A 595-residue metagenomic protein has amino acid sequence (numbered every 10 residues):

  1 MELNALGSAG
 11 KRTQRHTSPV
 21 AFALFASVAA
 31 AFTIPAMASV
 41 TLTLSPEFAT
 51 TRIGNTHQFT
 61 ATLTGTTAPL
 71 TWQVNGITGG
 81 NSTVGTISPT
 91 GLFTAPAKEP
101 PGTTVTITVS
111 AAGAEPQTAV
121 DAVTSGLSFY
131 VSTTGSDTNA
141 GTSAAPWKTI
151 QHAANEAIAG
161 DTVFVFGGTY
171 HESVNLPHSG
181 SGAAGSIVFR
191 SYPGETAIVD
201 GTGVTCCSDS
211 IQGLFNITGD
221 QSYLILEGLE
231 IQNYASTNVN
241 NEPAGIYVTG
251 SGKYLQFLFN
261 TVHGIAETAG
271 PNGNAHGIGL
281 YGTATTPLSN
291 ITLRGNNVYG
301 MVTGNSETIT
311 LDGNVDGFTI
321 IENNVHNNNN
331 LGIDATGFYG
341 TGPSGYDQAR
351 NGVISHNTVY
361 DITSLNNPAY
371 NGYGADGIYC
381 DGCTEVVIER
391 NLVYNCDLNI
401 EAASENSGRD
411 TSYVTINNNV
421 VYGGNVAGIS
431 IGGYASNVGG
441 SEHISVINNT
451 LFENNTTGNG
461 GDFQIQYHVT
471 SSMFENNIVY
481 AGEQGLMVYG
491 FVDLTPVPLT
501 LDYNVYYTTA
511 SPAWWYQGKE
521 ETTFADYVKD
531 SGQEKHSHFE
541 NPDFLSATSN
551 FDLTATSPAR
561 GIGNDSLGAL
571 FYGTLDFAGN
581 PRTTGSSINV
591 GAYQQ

Functional and structural regions predicted by a protein language model:
A38-S39, T43, V123-H152, T169 (+2 more regions): Right-handed parallel beta-helix/beta-solenoid
N55, T62, T133-H171, N175 (+5 more regions): Acidic Gly/Asp/Thr-rich repetitive segments characteristic of extracellular carbohydrate-active and adhesion proteins
V74-L92: Low-complexity "stalk/linker" and mucin-like segments enriched in Ser/Thr/Pro/Ala/Gly
P89-G102: Extracellular/luminal low-complexity segments enriched in Ser/Thr/Pro
G91, Q151, N155-A159, H171-V188 (+5 more regions): Extracellular beta-strand-rich solenoid/capping regions of secreted or surface-exposed proteins that bind or remodel
S173-N175, G201-V204, D209-Q212, A235-A244 (+13 more regions): Short glycine/acidic-rich loop motifs that flank beta-strands on beta-rich extracellular proteins
S186, Y192-E195, S222-N233, K253-A266 (+10 more regions): Right-handed parallel beta-helix
F524-Q595: C-terminal accessory segments
